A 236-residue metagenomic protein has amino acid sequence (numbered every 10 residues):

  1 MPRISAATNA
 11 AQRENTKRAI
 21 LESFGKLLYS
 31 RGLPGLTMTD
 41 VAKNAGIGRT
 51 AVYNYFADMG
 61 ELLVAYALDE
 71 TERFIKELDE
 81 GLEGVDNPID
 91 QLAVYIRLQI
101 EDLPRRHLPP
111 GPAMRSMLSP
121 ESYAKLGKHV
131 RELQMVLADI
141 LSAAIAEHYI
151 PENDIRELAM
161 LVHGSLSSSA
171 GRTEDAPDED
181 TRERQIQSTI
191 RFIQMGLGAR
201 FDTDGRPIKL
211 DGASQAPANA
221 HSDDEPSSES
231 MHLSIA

Functional and structural regions predicted by a protein language model:
M1-I4, M135-E147, S165-A236: C-terminal peripheral helix-coil segments that are non-catalytic and often amphipathic
M1-R31, G35-N44, E61-V64: Basic, helix-initiating cap at the start of DNA-binding domains
A45-F56: Short hydrophobic/aromatic patch on the recognition helix
G60-L62, L108, P112: A secondary-structure capping/hinge motif
A65, K76-R105, A159-V162, K209-L210: Hydrophobic alpha-helical connector segments
D69-K76, V94, D102-R105, E121-E147 (+3 more regions): Amphipathic alpha-helical packing segments from all-alpha helical-bundle domains
G81-L82, P110-M117, S169-A176: Secondary-structure edge/capping motif, primarily at the C-terminal ends of alpha-helices and the immediately following
P112-E121, I208-L210: Short linear capping/connector segments at secondary-structure termini
